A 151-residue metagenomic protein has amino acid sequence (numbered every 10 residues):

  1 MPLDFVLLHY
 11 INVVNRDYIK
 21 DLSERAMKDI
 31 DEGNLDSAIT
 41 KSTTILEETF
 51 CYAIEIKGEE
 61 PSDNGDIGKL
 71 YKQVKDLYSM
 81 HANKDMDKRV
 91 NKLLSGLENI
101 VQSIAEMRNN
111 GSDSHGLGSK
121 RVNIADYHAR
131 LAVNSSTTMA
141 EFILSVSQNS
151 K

Functional and structural regions predicted by a protein language model:
M1-E32, S37: Internal, Lys/Arg-enriched amphipathic helical interaction segments that engage polyanionic partners
M1-P2, Y10, E55, N123 (+1 more regions): Terminal alpha-helical segments
K20-K28, K84-R89, L117: Short, charged/polar, low-complexity loop and linker segments that flank or interrupt alpha-helical bundles
S23-M27, N34-E55, V133-T137, E141: Short, hydrophobic, well-ordered secondary-structure elements
A26-G33, I56, H115-S119, S147: Secondary-structure edge/capping motif, primarily at the C-terminal ends of alpha-helices and the immediately following
L46-K57, Y78-A82, H115, S147: Alpha-helix capping/termination and helix-coil
G58-L97: Short, charged amphipathic alpha-helical segments flanked by flexible coils
L93-K151: Charge-enriched, short contiguous segments at helix-coil
